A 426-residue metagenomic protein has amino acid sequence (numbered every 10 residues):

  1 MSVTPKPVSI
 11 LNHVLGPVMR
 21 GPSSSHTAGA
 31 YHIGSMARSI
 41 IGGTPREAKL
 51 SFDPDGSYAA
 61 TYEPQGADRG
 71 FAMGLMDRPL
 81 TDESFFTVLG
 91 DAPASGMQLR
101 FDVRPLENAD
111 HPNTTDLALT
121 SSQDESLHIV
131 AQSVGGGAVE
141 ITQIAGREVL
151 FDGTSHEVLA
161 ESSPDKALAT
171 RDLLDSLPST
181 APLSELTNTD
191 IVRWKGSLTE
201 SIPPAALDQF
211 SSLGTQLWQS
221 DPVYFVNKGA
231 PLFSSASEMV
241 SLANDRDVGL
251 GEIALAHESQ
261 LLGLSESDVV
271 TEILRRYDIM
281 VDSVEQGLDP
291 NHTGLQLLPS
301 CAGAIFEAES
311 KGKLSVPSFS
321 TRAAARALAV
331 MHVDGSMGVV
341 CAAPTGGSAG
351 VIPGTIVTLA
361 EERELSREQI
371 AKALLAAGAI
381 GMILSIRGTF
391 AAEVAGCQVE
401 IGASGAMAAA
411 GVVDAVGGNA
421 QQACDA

Functional and structural regions predicted by a protein language model:
S2-E140, A145-M337: Generic N-terminal targeting/processing segments that precede catalytic cores or assembly contacts
P17-Y31, H332-V357, C397-G405: Glycine/serine-rich anion-binding loops at beta->alpha junctions that coordinate negatively charged ligand groups
V18, R38, R387-A426: Hydrophobic alpha-helical bundle architecture
A30-R38, F71, A327-V330, V351-A360 (+2 more regions): Buried hydrophobic packing segments
P45-P54, S366-A379, Q421-A426: Beta-strand segments within the central parallel beta-sheet cores of soluble alpha/beta enzyme folds
A60-M73, I383-Q398: Charged/polar, low-hydrophobicity segments characteristic of intrinsically disordered regions and flexible loops
A160, D165-K166, P344, S348 (+3 more regions): Internal active-site segments that recognize and position negatively charged phosphoryl groups and nucleotide moieties
V316-S336, V357-S385: Helix-rich "cap/lid" substructures immediately adjacent to catalytic or cofactor-binding pockets
